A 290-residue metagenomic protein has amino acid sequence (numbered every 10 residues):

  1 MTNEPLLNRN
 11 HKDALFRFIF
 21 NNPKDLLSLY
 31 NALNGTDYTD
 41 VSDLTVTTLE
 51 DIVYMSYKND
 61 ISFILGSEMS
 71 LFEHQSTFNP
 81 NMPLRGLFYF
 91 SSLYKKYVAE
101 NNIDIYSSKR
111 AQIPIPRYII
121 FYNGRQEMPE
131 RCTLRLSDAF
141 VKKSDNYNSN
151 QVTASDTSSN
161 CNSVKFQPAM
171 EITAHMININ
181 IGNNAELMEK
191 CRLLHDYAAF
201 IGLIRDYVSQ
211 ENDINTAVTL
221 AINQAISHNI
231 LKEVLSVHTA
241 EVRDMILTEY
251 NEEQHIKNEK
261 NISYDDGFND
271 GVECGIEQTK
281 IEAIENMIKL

Functional and structural regions predicted by a protein language model:
M1-L290: Elongated, amphipathic alpha-helical interaction scaffolds
